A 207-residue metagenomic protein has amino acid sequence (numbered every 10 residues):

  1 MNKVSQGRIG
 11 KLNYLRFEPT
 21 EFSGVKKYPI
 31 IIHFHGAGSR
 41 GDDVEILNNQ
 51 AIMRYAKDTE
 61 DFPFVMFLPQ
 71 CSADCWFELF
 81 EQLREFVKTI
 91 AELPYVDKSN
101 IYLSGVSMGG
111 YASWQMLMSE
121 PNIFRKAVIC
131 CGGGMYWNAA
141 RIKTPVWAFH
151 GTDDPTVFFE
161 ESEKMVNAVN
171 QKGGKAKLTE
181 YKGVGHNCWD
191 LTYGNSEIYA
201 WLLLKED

Functional and structural regions predicted by a protein language model:
M1-I30, F64, S104-Y111, M116-S119 (+7 more regions): A domain-start/cap signature at the N-terminus of enzymes
E21-K26, S72-S107: Gly/Ser-rich "nucleophile elbow"/oxyanion-hole loop immediately N-terminal to the catalytic nucleophile in hydrolases
I30, F34-L83: Active-site machinery of serine-nucleophile hydrolases
V44-D58, E85, C130-A139, E160 (+1 more regions): Alpha-helical scaffolding within the catalytic cores of extracellular/periplasmic polymer-degrading hydrolases
K88-Y95, S99-I142: Primarily recognizes the serine-hydrolase "nucleophile elbow" in alpha/beta-hydrolase and SGNH/GDSL folds
I142, A148-H150, D154: Short beta-strand/loop motif that positions the catalytic acidic residue of the alpha/beta-hydrolase fold
D153-F158, C188: Acidic catalytic loop of the alpha/beta-hydrolase fold
V184-T192: Catalytic histidine-centered segment of alpha/beta-hydrolase-like enzymes
